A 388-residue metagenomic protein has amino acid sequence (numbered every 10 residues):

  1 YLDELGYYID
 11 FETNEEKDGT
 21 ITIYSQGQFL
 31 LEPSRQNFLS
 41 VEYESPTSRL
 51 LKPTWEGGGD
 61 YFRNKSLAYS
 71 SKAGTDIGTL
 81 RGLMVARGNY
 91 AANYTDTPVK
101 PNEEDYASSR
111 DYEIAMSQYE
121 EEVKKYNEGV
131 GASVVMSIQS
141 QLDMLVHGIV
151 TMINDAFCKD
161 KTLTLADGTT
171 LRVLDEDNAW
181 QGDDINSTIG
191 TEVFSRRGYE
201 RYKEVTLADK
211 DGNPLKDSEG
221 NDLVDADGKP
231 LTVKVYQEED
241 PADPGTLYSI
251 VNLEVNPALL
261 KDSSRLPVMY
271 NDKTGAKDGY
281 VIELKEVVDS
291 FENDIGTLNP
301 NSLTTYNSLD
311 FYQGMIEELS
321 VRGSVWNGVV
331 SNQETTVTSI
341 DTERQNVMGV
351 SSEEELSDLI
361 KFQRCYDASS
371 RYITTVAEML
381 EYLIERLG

Functional and structural regions predicted by a protein language model:
Y1-Q28, V130-T169, V255, I295-G388: Amphipathic alpha-helical polymerization modules
Y1-Y199, A208-D227, L231-P244: Phosphate-proximal small/polar/acidic motifs at interfaces that engage nucleotide phosphates, polyphosphates
G19-I21, L31, F38, G88 (+8 more regions): Residues in flexible loops and secondary-structure boundaries
P33, V41-E44, K273-K277, E378: Short, low-complexity, polar/charged sequence segments that are solvent-exposed and flexible
V41-E44, L50-K52, V281-V287, L387: Short, surface-exposed, polar/charged, turn-prone segments marking secondary-structure boundaries
T169-E354: Amphipathic alpha-helical assembly segments
